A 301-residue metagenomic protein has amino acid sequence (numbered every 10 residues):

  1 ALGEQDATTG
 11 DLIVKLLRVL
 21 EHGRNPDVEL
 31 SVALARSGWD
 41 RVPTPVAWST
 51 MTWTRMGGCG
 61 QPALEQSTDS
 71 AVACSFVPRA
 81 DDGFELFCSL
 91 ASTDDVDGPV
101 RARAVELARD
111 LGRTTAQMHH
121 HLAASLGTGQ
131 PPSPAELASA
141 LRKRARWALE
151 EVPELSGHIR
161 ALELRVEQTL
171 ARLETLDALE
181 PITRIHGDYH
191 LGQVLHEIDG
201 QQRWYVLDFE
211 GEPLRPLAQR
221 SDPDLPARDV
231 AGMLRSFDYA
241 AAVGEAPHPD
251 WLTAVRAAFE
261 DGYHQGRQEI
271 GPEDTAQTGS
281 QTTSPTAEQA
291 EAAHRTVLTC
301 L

Functional and structural regions predicted by a protein language model:
A1-R146, Q202-R203, L207-P249, T253 (+2 more regions): Conserved ATP-binding subdomain of kinase catalytic cores across diverse folds
D97, Q130, P134, A138 (+4 more regions): Intrinsic-disorder-associated interaction segments
H120-A123, R146-P153, H264, Q268: Charged/polar positions within long, soluble alpha-helices
A145-R184: An alpha-helical support segment within catalytic cores of ATP-dependent transferases
D188: Conserved catalytic-loop position in the HRD/HxD motif
G192-H196: Hydrophobic residue at the +6 position relative to the catalytic HRD Asp in the kinase catalytic loop
E245-L301: Helix-rich C-terminal or lid/interface subdomains of diverse kinases
